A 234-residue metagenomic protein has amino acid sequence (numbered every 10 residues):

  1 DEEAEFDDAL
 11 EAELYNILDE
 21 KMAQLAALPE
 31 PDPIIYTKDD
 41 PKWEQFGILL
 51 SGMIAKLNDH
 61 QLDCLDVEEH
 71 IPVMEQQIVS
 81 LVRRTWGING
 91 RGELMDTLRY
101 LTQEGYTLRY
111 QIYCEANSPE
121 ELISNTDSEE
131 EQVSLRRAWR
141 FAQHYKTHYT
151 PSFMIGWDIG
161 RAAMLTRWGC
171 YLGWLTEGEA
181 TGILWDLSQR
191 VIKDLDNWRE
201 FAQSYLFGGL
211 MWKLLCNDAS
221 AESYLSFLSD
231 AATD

Functional and structural regions predicted by a protein language model:
D1-E177, T181, W185-D234: Polar/charged low-complexity regulatory segments
